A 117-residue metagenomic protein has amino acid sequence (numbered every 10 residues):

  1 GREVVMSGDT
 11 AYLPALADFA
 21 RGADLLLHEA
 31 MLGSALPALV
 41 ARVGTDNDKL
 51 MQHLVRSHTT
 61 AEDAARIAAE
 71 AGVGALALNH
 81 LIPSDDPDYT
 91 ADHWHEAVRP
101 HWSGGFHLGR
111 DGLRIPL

Functional and structural regions predicted by a protein language model:
G1-F19, L113-L117: Core dinuclear metal-dependent hydrolase active-site scaffold
A11-R110: Cap/insert and terminal regions of metallo-dependent hydrolase folds
